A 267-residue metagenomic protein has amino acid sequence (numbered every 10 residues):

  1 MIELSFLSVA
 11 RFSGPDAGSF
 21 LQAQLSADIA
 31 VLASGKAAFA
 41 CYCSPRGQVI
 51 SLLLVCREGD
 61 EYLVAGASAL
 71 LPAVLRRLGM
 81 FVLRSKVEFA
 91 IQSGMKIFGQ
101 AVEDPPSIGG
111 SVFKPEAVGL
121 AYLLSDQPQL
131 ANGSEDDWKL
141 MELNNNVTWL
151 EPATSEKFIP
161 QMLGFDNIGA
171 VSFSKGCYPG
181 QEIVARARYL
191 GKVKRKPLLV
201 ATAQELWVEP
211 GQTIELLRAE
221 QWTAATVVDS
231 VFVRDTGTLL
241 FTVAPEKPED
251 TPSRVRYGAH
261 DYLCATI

Functional and structural regions predicted by a protein language model:
M1-I50, G59: Acidic, proline/glycine-enriched N-terminal capping motif
I2-R11, S51-N146: Acidic, low-complexity central loop/insert segments
G14, V64, G180, Q221: Residue-level signal for inorganic ion chemistry
D16-L21, L71-L75, D104-S107, Q127-N132 (+2 more regions): Short, conserved charged micro-motifs
D28-I29, L78-V87, L130-D137, R218-T223 (+1 more regions): A common structural junction motif
A40-L52, L83, D104-G110, V184 (+1 more regions): Short amphipathic beta-strand starts and helix->beta connectors
Y122-A201: Anionic-ligand-binding alpha/beta catalytic cores of soluble enzymes and soluble regulatory domains that recognize
L163-A170, A185-I267: Glycine-rich, small/acidic residue-mixed loop/short-helix segments
